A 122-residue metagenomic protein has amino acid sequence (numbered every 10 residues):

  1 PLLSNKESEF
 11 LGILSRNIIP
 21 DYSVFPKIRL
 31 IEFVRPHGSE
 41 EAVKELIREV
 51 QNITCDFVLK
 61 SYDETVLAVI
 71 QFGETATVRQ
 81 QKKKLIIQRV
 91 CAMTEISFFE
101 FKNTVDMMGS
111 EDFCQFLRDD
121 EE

Functional and structural regions predicted by a protein language model:
P1, E74-V78, T104-V105: Short histidine/acidic/glycine/proline-rich micro-motifs that form metal- and phosphate-coordinating active-site loops
P1-E40: N-terminal topogenic membrane-targeting module
L14, C55-L59, A68-E74, C91: Conserved catalytic cores of phosphodiester-cleaving nucleases, focusing on short active-site segments
S23-R29, A68-V69, S97-E100: Short, well-structured secondary-structure segments
P26-D63: Active-site metal-binding core of divalent-cation-utilizing nuclease and nuclease-like domains
V50, T77-K84, G109: Active-site-adjacent loop/helix micro-motif of nuclease/hydrolase catalytic cores
Y62-E64, R89-S97: Arginine/glycine-rich "motif VI" loop of SF2 helicases in the C-terminal RecA-like domain
E95-E122: Basic, glycine-rich
